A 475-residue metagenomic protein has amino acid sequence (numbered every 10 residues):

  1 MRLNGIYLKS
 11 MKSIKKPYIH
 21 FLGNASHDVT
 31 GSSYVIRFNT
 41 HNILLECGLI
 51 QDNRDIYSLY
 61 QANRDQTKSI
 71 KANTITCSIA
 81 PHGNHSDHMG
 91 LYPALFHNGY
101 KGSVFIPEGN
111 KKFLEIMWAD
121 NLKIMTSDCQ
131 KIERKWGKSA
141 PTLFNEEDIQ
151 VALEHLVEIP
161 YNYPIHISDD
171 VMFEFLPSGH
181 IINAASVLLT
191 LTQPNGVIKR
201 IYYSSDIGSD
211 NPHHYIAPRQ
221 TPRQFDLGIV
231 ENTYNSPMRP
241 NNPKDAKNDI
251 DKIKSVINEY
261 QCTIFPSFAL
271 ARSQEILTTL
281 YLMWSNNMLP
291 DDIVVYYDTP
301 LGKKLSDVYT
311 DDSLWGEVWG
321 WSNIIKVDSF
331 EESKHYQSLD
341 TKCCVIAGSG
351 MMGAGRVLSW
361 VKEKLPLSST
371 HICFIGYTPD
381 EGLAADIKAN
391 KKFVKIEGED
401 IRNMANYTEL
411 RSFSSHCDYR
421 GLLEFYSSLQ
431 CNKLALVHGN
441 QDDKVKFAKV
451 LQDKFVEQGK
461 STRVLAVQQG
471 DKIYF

Functional and structural regions predicted by a protein language model:
M1-S10, F38: N-terminal amphipathic/basic-hydrophobic helices that include classical n-h-c signal peptides and signal-anchor
K12-I79, D87-M89, L95-E275, Y281-M288: His/Asp/Glu-rich metal-coordinating catalytic cores of metallo-dependent phosphodiesterases/hydrolases acting on
F21, G90-L91, N248-K252, E331-E332 (+2 more regions): Well-ordered alpha-helical segments embedded in enzymatic catalytic cores
T126-Q130, S306-I324, E381-N403: Acidic, Ser/Thr-rich peripheral helices and adjacent loops at domain boundaries
S186, G208-Y297, H371, G376 (+2 more regions): Cap/insert and terminal regions of metallo-dependent hydrolase folds
N241-A246, S322-E332, G350-G353, K388-K392 (+1 more regions): A general structural motif
I250-G382, V437: Hard-cation-handling environments
E457-I473: Conserved phosphate-binding/catalytic loops in two-lobed NTP-binding clefts
